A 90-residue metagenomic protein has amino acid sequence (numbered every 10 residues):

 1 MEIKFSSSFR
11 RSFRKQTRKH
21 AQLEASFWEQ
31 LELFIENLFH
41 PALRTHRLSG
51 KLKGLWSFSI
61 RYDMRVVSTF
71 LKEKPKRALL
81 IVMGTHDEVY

Functional and structural regions predicted by a protein language model:
M1-E2: Absolute protein N-terminus
R11, K15-Q16, A21, A25 (+1 more regions): Enriched for short, Lys/Arg-rich terminal
R18-F39: A short, compositionally biased N-terminal segment around positions ~18-40 that is enriched in charged/polar residues
E29, G50-L52, S68-L71: Short alpha-helical linear motifs
L33-S57: A short, surface-exposed loop/turn module that caps and links secondary-structure elements
